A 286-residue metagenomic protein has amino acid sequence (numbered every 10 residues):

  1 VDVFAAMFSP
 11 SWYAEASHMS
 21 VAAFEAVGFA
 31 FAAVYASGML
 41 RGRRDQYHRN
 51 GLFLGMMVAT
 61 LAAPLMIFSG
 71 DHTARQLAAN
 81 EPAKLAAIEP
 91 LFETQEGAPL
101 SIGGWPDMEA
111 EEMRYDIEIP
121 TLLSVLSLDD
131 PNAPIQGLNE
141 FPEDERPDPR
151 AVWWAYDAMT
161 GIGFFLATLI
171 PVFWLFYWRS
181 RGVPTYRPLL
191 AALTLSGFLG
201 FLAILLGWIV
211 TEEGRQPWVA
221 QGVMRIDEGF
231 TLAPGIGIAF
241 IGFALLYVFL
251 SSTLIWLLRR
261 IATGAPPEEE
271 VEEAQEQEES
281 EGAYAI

Functional and structural regions predicted by a protein language model:
V3, M7, Y13-A79: Internal alpha-helical transmembrane segments
F4-M7, R146, P217-I238: Short, membrane-exposed interhelical loops at transmembrane-helix boundaries
F8-E25, M108-F164, F240: Individual transmembrane alpha-helix segments
A14-E15, L77-T94, E228-V248: Membrane-interface transmembrane-helix boundary segments in multi-pass integral membrane proteins
Y35-G55, L175-A192, L258-A285: Cytoplasmic juxtamembrane regions at transmembrane-helix boundaries
V58-L126: Aromatic-rich transmembrane-lumenal/periplasmic boundary elements in polytopic membrane proteins
A62-A74, L202-R215: C-terminal TM-helix exit segments that contain a strictly Trp-centered aromatic cap at the helix terminus
D148-W208, G237-I261: C-terminal substrate/ligand-recognition segments
